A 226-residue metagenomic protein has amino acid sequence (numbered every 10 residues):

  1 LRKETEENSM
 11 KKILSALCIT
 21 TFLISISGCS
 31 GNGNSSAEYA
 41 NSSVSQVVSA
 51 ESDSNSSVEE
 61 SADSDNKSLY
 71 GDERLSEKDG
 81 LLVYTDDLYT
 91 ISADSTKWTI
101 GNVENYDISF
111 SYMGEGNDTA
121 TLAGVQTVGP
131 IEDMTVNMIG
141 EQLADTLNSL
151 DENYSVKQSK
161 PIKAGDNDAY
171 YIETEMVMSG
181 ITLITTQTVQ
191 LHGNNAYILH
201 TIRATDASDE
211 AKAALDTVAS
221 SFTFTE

Functional and structural regions predicted by a protein language model:
L1-S9: Short, Lys/Arg-enriched N-terminal segments with co-localized hydrophobic residues within the first ~10-30 amino acids
K11-I19: Sec-dependent signal peptide recognition, specifically the positively charged N-region followed immediately by
S25-G28: C-terminal motif of bacterial Sec signal peptides marking the signal peptidase cleavage site
G31-D87, I91-A93: N-terminal, intrinsically disordered, polar/charged segments of Gram-positive cell-envelope systems that serve as
T85-T135: Secretory pathway targeting signatures of secreted, lumenal, and periplasmic proteins
K97-W98, Y197-E226: Surface-exposed amphipathic alpha-helical segments
I108-M113, L183-H192: Short, surface-exposed beta-strand/loop micro-motifs that present aromatic residues
A144-V189: Signature of long, low-cysteine stretches enriched in small and polar/charged residues
